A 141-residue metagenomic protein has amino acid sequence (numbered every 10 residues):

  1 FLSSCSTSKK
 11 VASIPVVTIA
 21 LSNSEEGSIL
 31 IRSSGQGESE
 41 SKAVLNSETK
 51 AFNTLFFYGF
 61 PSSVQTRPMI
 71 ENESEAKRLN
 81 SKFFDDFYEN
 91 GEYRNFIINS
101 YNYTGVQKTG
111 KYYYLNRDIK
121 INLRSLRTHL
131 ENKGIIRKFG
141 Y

Functional and structural regions predicted by a protein language model:
C5-Y141: Domain-level marker for long, solvent-exposed, non-transmembrane regions
